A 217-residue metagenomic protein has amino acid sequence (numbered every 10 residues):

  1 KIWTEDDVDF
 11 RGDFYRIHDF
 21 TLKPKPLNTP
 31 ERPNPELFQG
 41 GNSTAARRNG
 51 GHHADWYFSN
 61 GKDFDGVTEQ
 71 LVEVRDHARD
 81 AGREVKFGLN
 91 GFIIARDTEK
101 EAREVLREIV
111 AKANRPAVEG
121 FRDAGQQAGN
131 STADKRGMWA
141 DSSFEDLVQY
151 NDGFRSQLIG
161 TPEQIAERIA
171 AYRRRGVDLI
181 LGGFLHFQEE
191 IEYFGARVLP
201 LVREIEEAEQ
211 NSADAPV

Functional and structural regions predicted by a protein language model:
K1-E31, K62-R174, R203-V217: An alpha-helical appendage that flanks or caps ligand/catalytic pockets
L37, G50, V74, A102 (+3 more regions): Conserved, mostly hydrophobic/aromatic
L37-G40, D55-S59, V85-F92, I180-G183: Hydrophobic faces of well-ordered beta-strands that scaffold small-molecule active sites in alpha/beta enzyme cores
N42-S43, G50: C-terminal module of multi-pass small-molecule transporters
A45-A46, R168: Short acidic active-site motifs
H52-H53, R175: Structural motif
G61-D65, G182-G195: Glycine-rich, proline-tolerant flexible connector loops at the mouths of alpha/beta enzymes
E163-A166, Y172-R175, L179-I180, L185 (+1 more regions): Long, low-complexity C-terminal extensions of enzymes
